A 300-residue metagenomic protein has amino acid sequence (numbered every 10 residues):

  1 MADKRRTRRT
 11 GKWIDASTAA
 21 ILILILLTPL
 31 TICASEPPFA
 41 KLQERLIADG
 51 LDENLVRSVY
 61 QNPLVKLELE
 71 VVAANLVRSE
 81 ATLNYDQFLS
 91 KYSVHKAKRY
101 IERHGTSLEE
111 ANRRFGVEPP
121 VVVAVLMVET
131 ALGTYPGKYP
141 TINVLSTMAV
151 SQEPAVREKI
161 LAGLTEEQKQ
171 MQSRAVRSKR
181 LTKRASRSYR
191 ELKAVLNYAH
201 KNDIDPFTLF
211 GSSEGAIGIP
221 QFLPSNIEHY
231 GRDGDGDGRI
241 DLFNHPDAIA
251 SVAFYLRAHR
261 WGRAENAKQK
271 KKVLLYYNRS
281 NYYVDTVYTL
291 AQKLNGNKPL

Functional and structural regions predicted by a protein language model:
M1-G215, I219-P220, S225-L300: Cell-wall glycan-active module
